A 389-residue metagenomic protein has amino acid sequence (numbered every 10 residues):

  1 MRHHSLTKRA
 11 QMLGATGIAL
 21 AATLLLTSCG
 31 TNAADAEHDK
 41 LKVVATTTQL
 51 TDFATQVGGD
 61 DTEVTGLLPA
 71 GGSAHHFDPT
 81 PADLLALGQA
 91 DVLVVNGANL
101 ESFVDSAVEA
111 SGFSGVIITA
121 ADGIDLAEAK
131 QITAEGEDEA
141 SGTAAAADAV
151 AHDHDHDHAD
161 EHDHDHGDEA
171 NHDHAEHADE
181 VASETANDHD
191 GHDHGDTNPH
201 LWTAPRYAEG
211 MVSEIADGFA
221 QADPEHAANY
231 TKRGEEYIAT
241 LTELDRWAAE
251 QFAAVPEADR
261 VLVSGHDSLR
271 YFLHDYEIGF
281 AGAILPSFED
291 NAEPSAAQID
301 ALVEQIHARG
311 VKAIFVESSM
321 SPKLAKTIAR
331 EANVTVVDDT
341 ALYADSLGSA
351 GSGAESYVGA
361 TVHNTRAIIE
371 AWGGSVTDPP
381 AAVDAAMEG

Functional and structural regions predicted by a protein language model:
R2-L20, L25-G389: Extracytoplasmic metal-acquisition and chelation regions
